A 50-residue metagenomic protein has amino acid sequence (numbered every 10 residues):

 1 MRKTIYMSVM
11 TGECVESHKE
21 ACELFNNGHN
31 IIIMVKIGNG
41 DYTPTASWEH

Functional and structural regions predicted by a protein language model:
M1-V9, P44: Short aromatic-glycine-(Arg/Gly/Cys) micro-motifs in beta-strand/loop hairpins
K3-T4, K19, N30, I37: Positively charged, low-complexity intrinsically disordered regions
M7-K19: A short, exposed loop/beta-hairpin motif centered on an aromatic-Gly-Thr core
C22-N26: Residue-level detector of alpha-helical secondary structure
N27-H50: Short, mixed-charge low-complexity intrinsically disordered segments
